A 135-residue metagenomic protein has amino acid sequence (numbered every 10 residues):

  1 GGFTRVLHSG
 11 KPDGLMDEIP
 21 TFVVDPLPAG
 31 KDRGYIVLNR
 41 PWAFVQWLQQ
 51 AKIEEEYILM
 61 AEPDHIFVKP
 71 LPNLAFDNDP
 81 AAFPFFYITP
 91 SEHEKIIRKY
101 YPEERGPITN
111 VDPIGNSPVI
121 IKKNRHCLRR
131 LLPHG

Functional and structural regions predicted by a protein language model:
G1-N39, W47-E54: N-terminal anchoring/stem segment of glycosyltransferases
F3-T4, E55, E94, I108: Intrinsically disordered, low-complexity regions
V6, F22, L59-A61, A81: Hydrophobic/aromatic beta-strand patches that form the interior of the parallel beta-sheet core in alpha/beta enzyme
L7-S9, D25-P28, A43, L48 (+2 more regions): Short, flexible loop/turn elements at secondary-structure junctions
P28-G30, V45-L48, P84-Y87, G106-P107: Glycine-rich loops and low-complexity Gly/Arg-rich segments that provide flexible linkers or classic glycine-based
R40, A61-P63, G115: Residues that flank catalytic or metal-binding motifs in active/ligand-binding sites
E54-D64: Short beta-strand-to-loop acidic/aromatic patch adjacent to the donor-nucleotide binding site
H65-G135: Conserved catalytic core of nucleotide-sugar-dependent glycosyltransferases
